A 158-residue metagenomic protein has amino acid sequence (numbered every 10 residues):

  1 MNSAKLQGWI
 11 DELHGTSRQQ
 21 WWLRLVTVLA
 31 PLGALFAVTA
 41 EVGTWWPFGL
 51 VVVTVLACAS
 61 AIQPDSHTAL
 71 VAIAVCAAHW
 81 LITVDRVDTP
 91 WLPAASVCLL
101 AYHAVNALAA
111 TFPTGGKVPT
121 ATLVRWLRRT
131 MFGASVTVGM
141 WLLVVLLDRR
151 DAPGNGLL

Functional and structural regions predicted by a protein language model:
M1-W46, P93-V105, G115-V118, R128-G133 (+2 more regions): Alpha-helical transmembrane segments and their cytosolic membrane-interface
F36-G43, V51-A59: Generic detector of solvent-exposed, compositionally biased contiguous segments
A40-P47, I62-S66, T83-T89: Transmembrane helix interruption/hinge and helix-loop junction motifs
V52-I62, A78-T83, V97-A107: Alpha-helical transmembrane segments and their membrane-interface exit regions
C58-A72: Membrane-helix interface "capping/anchor" motifs
A59, V118-T122: Membrane-interface helix-boundary motifs at transmembrane edges
A74-V87, V124-S135: Small-residue-rich segments of transmembrane alpha-helices in multi-pass membrane proteins, especially helix faces
